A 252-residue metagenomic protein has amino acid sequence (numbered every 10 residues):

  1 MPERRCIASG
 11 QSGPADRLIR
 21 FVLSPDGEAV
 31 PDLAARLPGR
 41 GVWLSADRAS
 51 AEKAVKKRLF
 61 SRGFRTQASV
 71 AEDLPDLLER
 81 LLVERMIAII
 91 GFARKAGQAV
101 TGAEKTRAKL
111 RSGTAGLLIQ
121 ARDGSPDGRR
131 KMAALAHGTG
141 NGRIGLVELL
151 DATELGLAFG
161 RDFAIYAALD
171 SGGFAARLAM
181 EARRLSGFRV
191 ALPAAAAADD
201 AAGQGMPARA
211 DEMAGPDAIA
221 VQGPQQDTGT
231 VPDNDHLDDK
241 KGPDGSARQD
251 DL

Functional and structural regions predicted by a protein language model:
M1-T66: N-terminal cysteine/histidine-rich coordination modules
P2, G41, K56, L82 (+6 more regions): Helical mechanochemical/support elements of P-loop NTPase systems and associated helical scaffolds
P2-A8, L33, D76, R80 (+3 more regions): Catalytic cores of RNA-modifying enzymes
R5-A8, T114, R130-I144: Short helix-coil boundary/hinge micro-motifs
G13, A49-A51, D123-P126, T153-E154 (+1 more regions): Conserved nucleotide-binding/hydrolysis micro-motifs of P-loop NTPases
A49-G128: Extended interfacial segments that mediate partner engagement and assembly in macromolecular machines
V147-D200, A220: Helix-rich interaction surfaces within compact, conserved domain-sized segments that mediate assembly or partner
A197-L252: Charge-patterned, long linear interaction tracts outside catalytic cores
